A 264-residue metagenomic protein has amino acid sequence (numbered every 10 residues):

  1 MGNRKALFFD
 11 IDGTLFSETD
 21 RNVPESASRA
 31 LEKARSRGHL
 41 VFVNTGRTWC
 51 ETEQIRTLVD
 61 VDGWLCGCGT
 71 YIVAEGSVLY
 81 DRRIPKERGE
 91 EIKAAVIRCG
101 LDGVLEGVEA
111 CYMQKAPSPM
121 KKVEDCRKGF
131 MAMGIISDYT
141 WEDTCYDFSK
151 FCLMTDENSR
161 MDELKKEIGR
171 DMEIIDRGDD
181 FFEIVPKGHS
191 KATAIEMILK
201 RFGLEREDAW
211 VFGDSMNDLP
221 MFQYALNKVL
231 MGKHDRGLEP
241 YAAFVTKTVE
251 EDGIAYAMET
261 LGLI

Functional and structural regions predicted by a protein language model:
K5-D20, F222: Asp-based phosphoryl-transfer active-site loop
N22-M120: Active-site phosphate-binding/coordination module
A34, T45, F151, F222 (+2 more regions): Residue-level signal for inorganic ion chemistry
C50-Q54, E163, A194, P220-M221 (+2 more regions): Phosphate- and divalent-cation-binding pockets in alpha/beta enzyme and binding domains that engage nucleotide-derived
V59-D60, C68, E167-R170, Y224-A225 (+1 more regions): Short, structured coil segments at secondary-structure junctions
V61-C68, R82, D125, I174-D176 (+2 more regions): Short hydrophobic/aromatic-enriched beta-strand-loop microsegments
A95, C99-Y224, K233: Conserved acidic, metal-coordinating active-site core of Asp-based, Mg2+-dependent phosphoryl-transfer enzymes
Y224, K228, G232-I264: Asp-based, Mg2+/Mn2+-dependent phosphohydrolase catalytic module
